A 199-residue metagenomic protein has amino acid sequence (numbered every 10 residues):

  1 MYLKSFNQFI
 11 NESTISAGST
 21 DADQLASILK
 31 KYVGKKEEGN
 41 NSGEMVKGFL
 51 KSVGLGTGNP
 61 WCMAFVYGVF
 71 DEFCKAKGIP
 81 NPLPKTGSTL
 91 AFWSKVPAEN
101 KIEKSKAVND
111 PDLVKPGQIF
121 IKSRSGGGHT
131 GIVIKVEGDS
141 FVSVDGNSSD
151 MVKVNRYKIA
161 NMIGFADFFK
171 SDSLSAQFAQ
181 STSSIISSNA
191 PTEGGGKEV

Functional and structural regions predicted by a protein language model:
M1-S13: Short acidic, low-complexity intrinsically disordered linear motifs used for protein-protein interactions
Q8, N41, L90-W93: Intrinsically disordered and other compositionally biased segments
I10-N81, A176-F178, I185-V199: N-terminal capping segments
D21, A26-S27, A76-D150: ...with weaker cross-activation on analogous glycine-rich loops/strands in unrelated enzymes
N109, R124-V199: Aromatic- and glycine-rich peptidoglycan recognition patches
